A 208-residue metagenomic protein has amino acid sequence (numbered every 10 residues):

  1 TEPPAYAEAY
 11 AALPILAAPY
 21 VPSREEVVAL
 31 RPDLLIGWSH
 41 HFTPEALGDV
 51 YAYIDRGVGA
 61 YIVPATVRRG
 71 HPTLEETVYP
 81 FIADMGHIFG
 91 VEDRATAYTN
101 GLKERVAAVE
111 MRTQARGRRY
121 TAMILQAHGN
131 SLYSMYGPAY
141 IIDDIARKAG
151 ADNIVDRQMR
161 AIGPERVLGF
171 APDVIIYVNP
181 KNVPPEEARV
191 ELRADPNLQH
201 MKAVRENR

Functional and structural regions predicted by a protein language model:
T1-F42, I154: A short, structured surface patch at a secondary-structure boundary
E2-A5, Y20, Y133-G163: Alpha-helical, coiled-coil/dimerization segments enriched in small aliphatic residues
P3, L34, H40-P44, T66-H71 (+3 more regions): Solvent-exposed loop/turn segments at secondary-structure junctions within structured extracellular/periplasmic domains
A11, D55-G57, A149, R205: Short, structured coil segments at secondary-structure junctions
R24-V28, D143, P164-L168: Short hydrophobic/charged patches on amphipathic alpha-helices used for structural packing and interfaces
D33, D173-I176: Conserved acidic residues
L34, D49-G129, N207-R208: Extracytoplasmic substrate-binding proteins
H41-D55, V178-R193: A ligand-binding cleft/hinge motif common to bilobed small-molecule-binding domains
